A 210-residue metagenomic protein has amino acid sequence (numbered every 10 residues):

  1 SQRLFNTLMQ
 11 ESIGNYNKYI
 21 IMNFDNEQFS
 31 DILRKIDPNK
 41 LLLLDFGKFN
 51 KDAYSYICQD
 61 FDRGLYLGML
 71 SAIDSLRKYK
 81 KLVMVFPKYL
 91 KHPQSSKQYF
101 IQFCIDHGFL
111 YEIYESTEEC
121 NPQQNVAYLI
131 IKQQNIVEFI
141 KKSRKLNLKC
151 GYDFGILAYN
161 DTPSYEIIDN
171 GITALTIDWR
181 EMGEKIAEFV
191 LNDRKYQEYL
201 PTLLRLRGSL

Functional and structural regions predicted by a protein language model:
S1, L43-F46, H107-E119, C150-D161: A generic structural motif
S1-I13, Y66-L67, S95-Q98, Q102-Y128 (+1 more regions): Structural motif
S1-L67, A127-Y128, Q134: Alpha-helical recognition/docking segments in bacterial nutrient-uptake and carbohydrate-utilization systems
E11, S71-S75, Q102-F103, K142-L146 (+1 more regions): A generic secondary-structure signal
L33-P38, L76, L146-G151: Short, conserved loop/helix-junction motifs that constitute active-site signature segments in enzyme catalytic cores
G47-V83, I136, L175-K195: Hydrophobic alpha-helical segments within soluble ligand-binding/sensing domains
Y66-H107, E198-L210: An alpha-beta-alpha
P122-A127, Q134-L210: Flexible loop/turn connectors
